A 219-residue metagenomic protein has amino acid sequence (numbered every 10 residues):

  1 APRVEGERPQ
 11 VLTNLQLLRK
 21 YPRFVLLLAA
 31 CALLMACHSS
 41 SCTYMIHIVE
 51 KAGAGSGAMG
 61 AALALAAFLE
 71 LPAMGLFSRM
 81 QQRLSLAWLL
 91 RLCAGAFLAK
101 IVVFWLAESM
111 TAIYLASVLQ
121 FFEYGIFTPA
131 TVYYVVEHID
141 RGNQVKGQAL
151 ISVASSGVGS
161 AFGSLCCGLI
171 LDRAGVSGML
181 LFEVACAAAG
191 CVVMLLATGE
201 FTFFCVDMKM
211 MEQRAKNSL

Functional and structural regions predicted by a protein language model:
A1-L28, S218: Juxtamembrane intracellular "pre-TM" segments in multi-pass secondary transporters
R19-S41, V118-F122: Pair of pore-lining "gating" transmembrane helices in MFS-fold secondary transporters
S40-M59: Short amphipathic helix-loop junctions that connect adjacent transmembrane helices in Major Facilitator Superfamily/SLC
P72-L86, L171-D172: Helix-to-loop junctions at the C-terminal end of transmembrane segments in multipass secondary transporters
W88-V103, V184: Structural signature of the two symmetry-related core transmembrane helices
W105-A116: Helix-loop junctions at membrane interfaces in 12-TM secondary transporters
I126-D140: Intracellular juxtamembrane helix-capping segments at the cytosolic ends of symmetry-related transmembrane helices
G168-A189: A membrane-interface helix-boundary motif in multi-pass transporters
